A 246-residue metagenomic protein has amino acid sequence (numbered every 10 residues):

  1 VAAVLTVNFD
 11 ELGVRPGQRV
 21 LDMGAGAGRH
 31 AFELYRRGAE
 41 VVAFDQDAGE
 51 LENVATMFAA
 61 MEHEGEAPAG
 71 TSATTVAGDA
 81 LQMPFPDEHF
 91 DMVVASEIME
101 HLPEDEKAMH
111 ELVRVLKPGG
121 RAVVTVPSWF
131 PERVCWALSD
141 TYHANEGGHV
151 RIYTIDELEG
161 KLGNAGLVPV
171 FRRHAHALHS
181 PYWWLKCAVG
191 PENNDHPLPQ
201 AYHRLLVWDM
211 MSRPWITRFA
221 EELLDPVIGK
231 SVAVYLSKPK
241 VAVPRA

Functional and structural regions predicted by a protein language model:
V1-P86, M92-S96, E106-M109, Q200-M210 (+2 more regions): Conserved N-terminal segment of class I S-adenosyl-L-methionine
V41, A122-V123: A short hydrophobic/small-residue beta-strand
E97-H101: A short His-aromatic
E106-R121: A short glycine-rich, Lys/Arg-flanked "PGG" loop and its adjoining helix->strand segment in the class I
T125-P127, A175: Alpha/beta-hydrolase-fold catalytic nucleophile elbow
P127-R151, E159-G160: Short, glycine-/aromatic-enriched active-site segment of Class I SAM-dependent methyltransferases
D156-R173: A SAM-dependent methyltransferase catalytic signature shared across enzymes that methylate proteins
F171-M210, G229-S231: Conserved catalytic loop of SAM-dependent methyltransferase domains
